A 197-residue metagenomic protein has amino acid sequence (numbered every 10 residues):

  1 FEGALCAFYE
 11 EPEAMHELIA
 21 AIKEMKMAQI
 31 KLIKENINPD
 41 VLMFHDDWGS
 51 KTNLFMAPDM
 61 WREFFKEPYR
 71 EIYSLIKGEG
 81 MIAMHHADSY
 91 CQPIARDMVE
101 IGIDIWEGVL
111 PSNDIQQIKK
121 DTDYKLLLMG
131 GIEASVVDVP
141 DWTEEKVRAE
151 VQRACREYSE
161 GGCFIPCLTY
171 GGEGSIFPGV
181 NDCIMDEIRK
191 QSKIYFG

Functional and structural regions predicted by a protein language model:
F1-G197: Active-site loop segments of alpha/beta catalytic cores
